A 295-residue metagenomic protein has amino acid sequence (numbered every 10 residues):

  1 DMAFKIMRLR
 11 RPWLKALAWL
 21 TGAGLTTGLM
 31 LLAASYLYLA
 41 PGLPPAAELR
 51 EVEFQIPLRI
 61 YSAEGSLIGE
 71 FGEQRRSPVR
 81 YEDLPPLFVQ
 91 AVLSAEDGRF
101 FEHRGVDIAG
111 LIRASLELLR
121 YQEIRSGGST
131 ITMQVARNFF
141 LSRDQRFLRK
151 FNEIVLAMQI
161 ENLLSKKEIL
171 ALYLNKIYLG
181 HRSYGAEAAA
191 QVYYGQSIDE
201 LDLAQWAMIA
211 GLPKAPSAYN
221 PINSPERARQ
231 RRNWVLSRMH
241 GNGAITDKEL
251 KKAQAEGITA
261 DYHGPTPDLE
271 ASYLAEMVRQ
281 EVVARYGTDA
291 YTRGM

Functional and structural regions predicted by a protein language model:
M2-Y61, R99, L119: N-terminal type II signal-anchor transmembrane helix that functions as the membrane-insertion/stop-transfer segment
P12-A16, L20, P86, R149 (+1 more regions): Residue-level signature of transmembrane alpha-helical entry/exit and packing/kink sites in multi-pass membrane
L32-A33, L37, Y121-M295: Non-catalytic, structured segments within soluble enzyme domains
L39-A91: Terminal hydrophobic membrane-targeting helix
E51-V52, F71-G72, R104-A109, G128-S129 (+1 more regions): Short, glycine-/polar-rich solvent-exposed loops and beta-turns at beta-strand/coil boundaries
S66-S77, L111-E117, D289-A290: N-terminal periplasmic "start-of-domain" segments of outer-membrane beta-barrel proteins
I68-E70, F101, S217-N220: Short small-residue beta-strand/loop micro-motif enriched in glycine and branched aliphatics
R80-I131, Y184-A189, Y194: Flexible, acidic/glycine-enriched loop-and-adjacent beta/alpha segments that face the extracytoplasmic/periplasmic side
